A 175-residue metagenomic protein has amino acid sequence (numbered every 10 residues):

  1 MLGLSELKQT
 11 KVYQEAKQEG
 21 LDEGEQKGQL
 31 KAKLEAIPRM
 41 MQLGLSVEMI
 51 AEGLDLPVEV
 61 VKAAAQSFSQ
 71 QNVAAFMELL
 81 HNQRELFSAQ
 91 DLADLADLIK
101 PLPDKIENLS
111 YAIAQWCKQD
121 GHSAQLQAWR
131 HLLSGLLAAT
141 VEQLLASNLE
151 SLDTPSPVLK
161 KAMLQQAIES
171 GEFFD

Functional and structural regions predicted by a protein language model:
M1-S67: Short, charged alpha-helical interaction segments and adjacent helix-coil junctions
Q66-D175: Terminal, compositionally biased segments used for targeting/anchoring and flexible tails
